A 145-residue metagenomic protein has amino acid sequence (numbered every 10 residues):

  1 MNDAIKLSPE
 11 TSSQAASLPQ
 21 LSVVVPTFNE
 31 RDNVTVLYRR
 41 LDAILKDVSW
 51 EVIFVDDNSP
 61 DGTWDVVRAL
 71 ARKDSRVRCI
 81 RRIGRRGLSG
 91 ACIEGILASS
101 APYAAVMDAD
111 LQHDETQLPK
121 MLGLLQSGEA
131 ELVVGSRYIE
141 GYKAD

Functional and structural regions predicted by a protein language model:
L7, E30-I44: Short, well-formed alpha-helical segments that are part of the catalytic scaffolds of diverse glycosyltransferases
Q20-S22, E51: Cell-envelope/extracellular polymer assembly enzymes that use nucleotide-activated donors
T27, V55-D57, R82: Conserved sequence signature across two-component system core domains
D32-V36, D61-L70: Acidic helix N-cap motif at the loop->helix transition within catalytic regions of sugar-transfer enzymes
W50-I53, W64-A98: Conserved donor nucleotide-binding strand/loop of the catalytic core
D56-D65, L111: A conserved acidic beta->alpha catalytic loop
I80-A98, Y103, Q112-D145: Acceptor/aglycone-binding surface of glycosyltransferases and processive sugar-polymer synthases
